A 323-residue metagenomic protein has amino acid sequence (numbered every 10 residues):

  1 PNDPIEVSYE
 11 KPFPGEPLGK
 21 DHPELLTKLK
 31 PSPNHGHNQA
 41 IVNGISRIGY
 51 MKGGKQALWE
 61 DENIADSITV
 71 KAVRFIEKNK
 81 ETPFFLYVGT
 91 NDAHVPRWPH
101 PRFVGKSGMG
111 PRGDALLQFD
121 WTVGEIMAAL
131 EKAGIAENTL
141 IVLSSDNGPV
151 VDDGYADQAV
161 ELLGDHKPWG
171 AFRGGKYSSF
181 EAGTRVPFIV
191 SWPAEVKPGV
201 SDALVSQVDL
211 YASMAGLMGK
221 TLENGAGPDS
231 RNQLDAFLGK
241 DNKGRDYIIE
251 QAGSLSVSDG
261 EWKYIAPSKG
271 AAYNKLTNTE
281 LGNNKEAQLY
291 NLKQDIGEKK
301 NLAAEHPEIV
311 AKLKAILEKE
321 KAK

Functional and structural regions predicted by a protein language model:
P1-E81, T90-D92, P96-P99, N284-K285: Formylglycine-dependent
E6, P149-S179, E195-A203, V208-Q288 (+1 more regions): C-terminal cap/loop subdomain of S1 sulfatases and analogous C-terminal strand-loop tails that border
T27-N38, G44, I48, D61 (+8 more regions): Long, internal low-complexity/basic segments
S46-A57, P101-K106, S191-E195, K293-E298: Short glycine/proline-rich turn/loop motifs
N79-L86, I135-I141, R185-V186, K243-D246 (+1 more regions): Loop/turn elements at helix/coil->beta-strand transitions in domains of secreted/extracellular proteins
P83-G89, L116-F119, V123, L130 (+5 more regions): Beta-strand elements within well-structured catalytic alpha/beta cores of enzymes that handle phosphate/sulfate esters
Y87-P96, L143-V151, D229, I248-S254 (+1 more regions): Short, solvent-exposed turn/loop segments enriched in Gly/Ser/Thr/Pro and often Arg
V95-P99, G105-R112, A128, K132-E195 (+1 more regions): Histidine-centered active-site microenvironments of extracellular/periplasmic hydrolases and transferases
